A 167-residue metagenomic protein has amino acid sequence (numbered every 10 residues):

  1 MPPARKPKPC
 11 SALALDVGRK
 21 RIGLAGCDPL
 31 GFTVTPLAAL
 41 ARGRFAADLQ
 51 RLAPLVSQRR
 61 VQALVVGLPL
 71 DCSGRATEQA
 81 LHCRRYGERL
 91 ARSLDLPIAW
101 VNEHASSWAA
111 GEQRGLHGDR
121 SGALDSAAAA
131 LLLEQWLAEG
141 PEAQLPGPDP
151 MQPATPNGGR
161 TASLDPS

Functional and structural regions predicted by a protein language model:
P2-L15, R19-S167: Phosphate- and other anionic-substrate recognition elements at nucleic-acid/protein interfaces
